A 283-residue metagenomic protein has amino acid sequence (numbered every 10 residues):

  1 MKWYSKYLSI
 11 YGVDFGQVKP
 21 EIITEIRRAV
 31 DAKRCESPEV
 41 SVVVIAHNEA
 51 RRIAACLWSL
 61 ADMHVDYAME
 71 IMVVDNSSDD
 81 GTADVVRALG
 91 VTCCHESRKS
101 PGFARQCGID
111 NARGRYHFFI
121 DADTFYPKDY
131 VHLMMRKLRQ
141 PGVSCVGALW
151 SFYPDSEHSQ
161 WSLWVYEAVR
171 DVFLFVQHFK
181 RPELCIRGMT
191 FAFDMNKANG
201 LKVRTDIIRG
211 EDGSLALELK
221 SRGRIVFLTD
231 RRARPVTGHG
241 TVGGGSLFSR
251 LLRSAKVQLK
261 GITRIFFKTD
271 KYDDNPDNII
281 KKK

Functional and structural regions predicted by a protein language model:
M1-S59: N-proximal low-complexity "stem/linker" segments adjacent to membrane-targeting elements
W58-A68: Short, acidic, metal-binding catalytic loop of nucleotide-sugar glycosyltransferases
S59, D75-A83, T124: A conserved acidic beta->alpha catalytic loop
E96-A112: Glycine-rich, basic loop-to-helix element that forms the pyrophosphate-binding segment of sugar-nucleotide handling
H117: Short aromatic/hydrophobic "clamp" motif used to bind/position activated sugar donors
D129-Q160: Conserved donor NDP-sugar-binding/catalytic core segment of glycosyltransferases
L149-P154, S162-L184: Short, flexible, basic/aromatic active-site loop/helix in glycosyltransferases
I208-L215: Acidic donor-binding loop at a coil-to-helix junction in glycosyltransferase catalytic cores that engages
